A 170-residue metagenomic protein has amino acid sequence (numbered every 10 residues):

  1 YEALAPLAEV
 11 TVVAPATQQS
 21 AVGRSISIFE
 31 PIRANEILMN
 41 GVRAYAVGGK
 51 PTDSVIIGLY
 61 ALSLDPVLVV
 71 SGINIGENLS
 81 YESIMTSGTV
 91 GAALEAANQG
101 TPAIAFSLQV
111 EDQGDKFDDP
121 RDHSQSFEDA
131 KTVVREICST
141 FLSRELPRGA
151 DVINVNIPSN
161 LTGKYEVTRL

Functional and structural regions predicted by a protein language model:
A3-D65: A cross-family phosphate/adenosyl-ligand binding-site feature
L7, A61-L62, G76, G100 (+2 more regions): Change "in soluble alpha/beta enzymes" to "in soluble alpha/beta proteins
A8, G49-D53, G91, Q125 (+1 more regions): Conserved active-site and cofactor/substrate-binding residues in soluble primary-metabolism enzymes
T11-V13, Y45, V70, P102-F106 (+1 more regions): Hydrophobic/aromatic beta-strand patches that form the interior of the parallel beta-sheet core in alpha/beta enzyme
Q18, K50-P51, N74-E77, N160: Short glycine-rich anion-binding loops that position phosphate/pyrophosphate groups of nucleotides and phosphorylated
V22-I26, F117-D118, E166-V167: Short aromatic-enriched loop/helix-cap "lid" or pocket-rim segments at secondary-structure transitions that line
I57, L64-D115: Internal, conserved structured core segments that host functional sites
P120-L170: Electrostatically charged, flexible surface regions
